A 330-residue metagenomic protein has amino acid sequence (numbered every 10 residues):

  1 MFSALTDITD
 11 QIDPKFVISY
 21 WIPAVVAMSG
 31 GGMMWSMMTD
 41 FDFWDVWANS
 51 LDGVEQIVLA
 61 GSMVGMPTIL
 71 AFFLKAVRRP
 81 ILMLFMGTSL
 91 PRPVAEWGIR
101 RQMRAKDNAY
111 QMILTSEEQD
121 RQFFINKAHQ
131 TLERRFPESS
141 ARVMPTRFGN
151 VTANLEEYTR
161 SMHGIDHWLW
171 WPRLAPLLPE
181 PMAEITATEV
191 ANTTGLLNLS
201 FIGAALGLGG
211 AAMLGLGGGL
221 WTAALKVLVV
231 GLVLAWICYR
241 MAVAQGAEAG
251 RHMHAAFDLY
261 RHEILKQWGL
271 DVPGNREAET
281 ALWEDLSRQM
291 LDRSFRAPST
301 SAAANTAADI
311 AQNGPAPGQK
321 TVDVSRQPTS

Functional and structural regions predicted by a protein language model:
M1-Q11, H129-P137, V227: Cytoplasmic juxtamembrane interface segments
M1-S116: N-terminal first transmembrane alpha-helix
M1-V17, L234-S330: Cytosolic/matrix-facing juxtamembrane and C-terminal tails of multi-pass cellular membrane proteins
D7-A27, H163-K226: Transmembrane alpha-helical segments and their cytosolic interface motifs in multi-pass membrane proteins
A48-M66, G210-G231: Hydrophobic alpha-helical transmembrane segments
S62-F73, V230, L234-Q245: Hydrophobic alpha-helical membrane-associated segments
G65-F72, A109-Q119, R251, A255-F257 (+1 more regions): Juxtamembrane/interfacial segments around transmembrane helices
R79-F201: Membrane-proximal, non-transmembrane interface segments of integral membrane proteins
